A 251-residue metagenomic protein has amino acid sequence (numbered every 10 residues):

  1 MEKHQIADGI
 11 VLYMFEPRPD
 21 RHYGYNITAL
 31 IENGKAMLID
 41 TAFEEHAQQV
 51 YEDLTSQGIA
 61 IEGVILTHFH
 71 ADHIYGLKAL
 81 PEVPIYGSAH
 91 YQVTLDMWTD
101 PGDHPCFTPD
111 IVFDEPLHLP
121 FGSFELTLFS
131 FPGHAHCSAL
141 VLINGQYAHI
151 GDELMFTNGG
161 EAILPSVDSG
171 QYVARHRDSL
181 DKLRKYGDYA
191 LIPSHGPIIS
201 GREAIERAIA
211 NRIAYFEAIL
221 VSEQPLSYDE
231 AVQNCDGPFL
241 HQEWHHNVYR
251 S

Functional and structural regions predicted by a protein language model:
M1-D53, L140-D152, T157: Conserved beta-strand hairpin/beta-sheet module of binuclear metal-dependent hydrolase folds, prominently
Q5-D8, E52, G87-S130, A135 (+2 more regions): Metallo-beta-lactamase
Y25, T99-I111, E153, T157-I163 (+1 more regions): Active-site-proximal loop/helix segment associated with metal-binding centers of metalloenzymes
N33-G34, I59-A60, K78-P84, I143-Q146 (+1 more regions): Short glycine/proline-enriched coil/turn segments at helix->beta-strand junctions
I39-T41, E62-H70, Y86-A89, S130-G133 (+2 more regions): Active-site neighborhood of phospho(di)ester-bond hydrolases with catalytic His/Asp-centered motifs
F43-H118, A214: Active-site HxH/HxHxD metal-binding segment of metal-dependent hydrolases
E125, S130-P132, H136-A218: Metallo-beta-lactamase
S222-S251: C-terminal regulatory/interaction regions
